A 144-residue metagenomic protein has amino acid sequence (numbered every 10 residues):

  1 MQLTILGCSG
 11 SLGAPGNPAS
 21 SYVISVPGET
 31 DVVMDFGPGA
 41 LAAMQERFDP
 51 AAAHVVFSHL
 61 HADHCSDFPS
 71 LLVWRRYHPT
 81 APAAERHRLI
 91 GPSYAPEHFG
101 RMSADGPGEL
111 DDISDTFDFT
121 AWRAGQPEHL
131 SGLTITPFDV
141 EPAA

Functional and structural regions predicted by a protein language model:
M1-F48: Conserved beta-strand hairpin/beta-sheet module of binuclear metal-dependent hydrolase folds, prominently
L12, A62-C65, A143-A144: Active-site environment of divalent metal-dependent phosphoester hydrolases
P18-S20, T30, A51-A53, E85 (+2 more regions): A generic structural signal for short beta-strands and their flanking turns/coil linkers
Y22, M44, F68-L71, F99 (+1 more regions): Generic structural signal for conserved hydrophobic packing positions in ordered secondary structure
V26-P27, R75-A83, P107-D111: Alpha-helix termini
V32-F36, F57, G91: Small/polar loops that bind or transfer phosphate-bearing groups
P38-H87: Active-site metal-binding motif and surrounding structural segment of the metallo-beta-lactamase
R86-R88, P92-A144: Metallo-beta-lactamase
